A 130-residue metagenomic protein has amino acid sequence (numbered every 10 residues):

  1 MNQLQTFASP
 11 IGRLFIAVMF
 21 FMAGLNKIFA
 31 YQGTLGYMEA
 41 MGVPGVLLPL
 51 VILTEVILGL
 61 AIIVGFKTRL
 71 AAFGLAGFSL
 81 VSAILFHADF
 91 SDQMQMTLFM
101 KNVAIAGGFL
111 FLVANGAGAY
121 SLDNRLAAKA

Functional and structural regions predicted by a protein language model:
M1-F29, G36, G45-L53, I57 (+1 more regions): Extended, low-polarity transmembrane helix blocks
E39-M41: Flexible, solvent-exposed coil segments and beta strand-coil junctions, predominantly the extracellular/periplasmic
